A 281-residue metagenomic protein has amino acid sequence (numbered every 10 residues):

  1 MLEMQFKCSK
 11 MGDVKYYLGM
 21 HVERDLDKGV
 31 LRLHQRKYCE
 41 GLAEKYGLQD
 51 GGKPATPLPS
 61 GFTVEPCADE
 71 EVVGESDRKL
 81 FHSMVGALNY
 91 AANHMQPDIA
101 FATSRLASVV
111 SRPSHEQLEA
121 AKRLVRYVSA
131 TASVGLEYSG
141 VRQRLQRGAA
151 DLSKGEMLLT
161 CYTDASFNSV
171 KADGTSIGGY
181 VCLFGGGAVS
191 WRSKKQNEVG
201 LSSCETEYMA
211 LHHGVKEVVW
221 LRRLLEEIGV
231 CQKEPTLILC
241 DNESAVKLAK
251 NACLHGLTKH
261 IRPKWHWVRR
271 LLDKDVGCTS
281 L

Functional and structural regions predicted by a protein language model:
M1, V73-F101, S166-I177, S203-R223: Conserved pre-motif C helix in the palm subdomain of viral-like polymerases
M1-Q5, H21-H34, S108-H115, H213 (+1 more regions): Catalytic palm subdomain of template-directed nucleic-acid polymerases, centered on the conserved carboxylate motif
L2, G19, C39, V64 (+10 more regions): Mobile genetic element proteins and their domesticated derivatives, centered on retroelements and DNA transposons
Q5-V14, A91-A102, G186-S190, E198 (+1 more regions): Active-site palm subdomain of RNA-directed nucleic acid polymerases
G12-G140: C-terminal reverse transcriptase regions that engage the nucleic-acid substrate
L88, S153, L158-C204: RNase H-like nuclease fold core
V109, L158, K194-L281: RNase H-like nuclease module associated with reverse transcription
R126-A165, V230-Q232: Structured nucleic-acid-interacting core domains from mobile-element enzymes and related host factors, especially RNase
